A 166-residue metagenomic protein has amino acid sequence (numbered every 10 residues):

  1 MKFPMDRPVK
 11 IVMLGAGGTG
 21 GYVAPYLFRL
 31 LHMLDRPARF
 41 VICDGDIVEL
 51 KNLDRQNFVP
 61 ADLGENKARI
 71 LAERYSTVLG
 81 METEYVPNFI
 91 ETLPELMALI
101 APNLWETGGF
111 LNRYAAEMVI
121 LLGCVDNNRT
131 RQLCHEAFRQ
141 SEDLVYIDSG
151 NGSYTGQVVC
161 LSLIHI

Functional and structural regions predicted by a protein language model:
M1-I11, L30-M33: A short, basic/flexible loop-to-alpha-helix module at the beginning of a structural domain
K10-R29, D44: Glycine-rich adenosine-cofactor-binding loop
H32-M33, A98-T107, L111-A115, Q132-L144: Short, surface-exposed basic-aromatic patches at helix termini and helix-loop junctions that form
R39-M81: Glycine-rich phosphate-binding loop and adjoining beta1-alpha1-beta2 segment of Rossmann-like nucleotide-binding folds
N66-E117, V125-N127: A structured beta-alpha segment of the ubiquitous adenosine-cofactor-binding alpha/beta core
I120-V159: ADP-ribose/adenylate-binding Rossmann-like module
I164-I166: Conserved small/polar residues in nucleotide/adenosyl-binding loops
